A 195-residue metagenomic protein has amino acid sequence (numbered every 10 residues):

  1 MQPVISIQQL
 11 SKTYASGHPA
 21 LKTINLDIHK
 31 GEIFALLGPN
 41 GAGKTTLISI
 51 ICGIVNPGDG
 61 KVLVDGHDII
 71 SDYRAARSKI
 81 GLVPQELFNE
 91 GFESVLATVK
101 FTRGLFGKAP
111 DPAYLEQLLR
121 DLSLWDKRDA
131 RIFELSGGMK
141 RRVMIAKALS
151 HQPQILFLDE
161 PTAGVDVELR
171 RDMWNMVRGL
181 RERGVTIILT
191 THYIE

Functional and structural regions predicted by a protein language model:
M1-I7, S11-T23, K30, Y73: A short, flexible loop at the N-terminus of ABC-type nucleotide-binding domains that lies
P39-G43: Walker A (P-loop) phosphate-binding loop of ABC-type ATPase nucleotide-binding domains
G60-S71, A75-A76: Conserved ABC transporter NBD signature motif
K100, G104-K127: Conserved ABC ATPase "signature" region
R131-L135: Conserved ABC ATPase signature
Q152: Conserved catalytic motifs of ABC-family nucleotide-binding domains
L156-D159: Catalytic Walker B motif of ABC-type/P-loop ATPase nucleotide-binding domains
